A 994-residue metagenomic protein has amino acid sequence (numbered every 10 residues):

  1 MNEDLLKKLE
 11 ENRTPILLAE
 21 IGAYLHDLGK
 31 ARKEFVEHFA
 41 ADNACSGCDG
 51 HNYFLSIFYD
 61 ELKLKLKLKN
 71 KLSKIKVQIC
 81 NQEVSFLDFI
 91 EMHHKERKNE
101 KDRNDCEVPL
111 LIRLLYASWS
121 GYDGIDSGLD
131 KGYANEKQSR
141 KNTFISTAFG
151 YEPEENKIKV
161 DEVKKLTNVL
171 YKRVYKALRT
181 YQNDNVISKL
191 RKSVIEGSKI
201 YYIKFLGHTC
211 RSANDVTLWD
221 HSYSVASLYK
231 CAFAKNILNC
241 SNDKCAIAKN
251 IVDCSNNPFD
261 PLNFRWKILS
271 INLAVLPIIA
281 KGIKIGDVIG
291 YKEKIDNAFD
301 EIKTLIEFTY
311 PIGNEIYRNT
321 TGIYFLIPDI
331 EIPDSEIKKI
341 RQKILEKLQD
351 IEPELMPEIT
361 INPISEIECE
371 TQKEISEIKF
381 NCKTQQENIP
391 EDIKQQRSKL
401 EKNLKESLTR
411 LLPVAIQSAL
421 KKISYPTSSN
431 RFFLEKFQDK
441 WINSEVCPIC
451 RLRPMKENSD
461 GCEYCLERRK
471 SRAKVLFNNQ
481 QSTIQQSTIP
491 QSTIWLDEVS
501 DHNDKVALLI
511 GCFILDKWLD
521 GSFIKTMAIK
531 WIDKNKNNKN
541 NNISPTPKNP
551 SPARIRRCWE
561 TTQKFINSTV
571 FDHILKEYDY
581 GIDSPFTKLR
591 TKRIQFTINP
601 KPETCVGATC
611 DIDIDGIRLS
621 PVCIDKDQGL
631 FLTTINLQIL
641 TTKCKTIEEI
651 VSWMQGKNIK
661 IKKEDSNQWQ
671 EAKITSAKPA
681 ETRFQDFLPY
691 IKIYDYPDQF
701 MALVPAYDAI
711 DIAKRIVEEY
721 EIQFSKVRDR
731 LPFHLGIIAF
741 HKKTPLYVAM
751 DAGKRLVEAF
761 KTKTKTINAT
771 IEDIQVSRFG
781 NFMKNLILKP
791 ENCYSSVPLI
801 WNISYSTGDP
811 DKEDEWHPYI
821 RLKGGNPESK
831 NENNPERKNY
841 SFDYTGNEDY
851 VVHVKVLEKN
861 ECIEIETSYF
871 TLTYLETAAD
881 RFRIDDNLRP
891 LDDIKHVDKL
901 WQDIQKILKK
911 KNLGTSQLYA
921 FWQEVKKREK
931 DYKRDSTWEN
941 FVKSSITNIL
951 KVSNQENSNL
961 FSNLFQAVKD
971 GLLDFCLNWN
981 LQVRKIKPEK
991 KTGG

Functional and structural regions predicted by a protein language model:
M1-G322, L326-G994: Charged, helix-rich terminal subdomains or tails
